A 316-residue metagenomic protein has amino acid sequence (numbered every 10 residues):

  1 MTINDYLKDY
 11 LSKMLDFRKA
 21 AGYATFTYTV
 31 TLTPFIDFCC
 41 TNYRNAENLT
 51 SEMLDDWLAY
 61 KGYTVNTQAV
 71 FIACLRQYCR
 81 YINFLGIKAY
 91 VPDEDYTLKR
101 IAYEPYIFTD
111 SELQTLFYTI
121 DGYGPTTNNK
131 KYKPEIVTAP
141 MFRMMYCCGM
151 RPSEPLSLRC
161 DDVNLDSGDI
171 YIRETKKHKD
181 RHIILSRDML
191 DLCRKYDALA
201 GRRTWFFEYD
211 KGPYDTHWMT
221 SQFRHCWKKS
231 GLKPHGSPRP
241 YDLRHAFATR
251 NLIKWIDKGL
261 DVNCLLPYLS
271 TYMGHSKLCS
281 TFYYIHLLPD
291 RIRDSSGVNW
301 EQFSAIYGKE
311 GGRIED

Functional and structural regions predicted by a protein language model:
M1-D316: Conserved catalytic core of the tyrosine transesterase superfamily
